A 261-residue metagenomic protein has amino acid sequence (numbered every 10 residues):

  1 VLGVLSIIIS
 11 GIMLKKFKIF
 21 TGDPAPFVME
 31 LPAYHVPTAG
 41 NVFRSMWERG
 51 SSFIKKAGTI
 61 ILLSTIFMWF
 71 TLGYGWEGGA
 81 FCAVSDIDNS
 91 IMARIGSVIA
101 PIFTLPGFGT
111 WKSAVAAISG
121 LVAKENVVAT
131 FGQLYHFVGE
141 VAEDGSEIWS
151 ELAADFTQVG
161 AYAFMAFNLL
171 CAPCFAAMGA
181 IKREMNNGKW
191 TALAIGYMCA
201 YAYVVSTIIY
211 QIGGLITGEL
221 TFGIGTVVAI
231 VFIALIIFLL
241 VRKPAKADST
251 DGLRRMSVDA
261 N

Functional and structural regions predicted by a protein language model:
V1-L31, Y135, E151-R255: Juxtamembrane and boundary regions of transmembrane helices in multi-pass small-molecule transporters and channels
L5, G58-L62, V122, N126: Residue-level signal for the membrane-embedded core of alpha-helical transmembrane segments, especially mid-helix
K15-D23, Y34-F81, S97-A100: Long hydrophobic segments that form regular secondary structure
F20-S45, M92, Y135-E147, M256-S257: Juxtamembrane inter-helical linkers in multi-pass membrane proteins
V28-P37, I54, G109, V122: Generic, ordered loop/turn and secondary-structure boundary motif
I54-F70, A129-T130, L134, Y203-Q211: Hydrophobic alpha-helical segments of membrane proteins
G58-M68, G218, G225-A234, A260: Membrane-proximal intrinsically disordered regions of secretory-pathway and membrane-system proteins
T65-C199: Extended, low-charge hydrophobic alpha-helical regions
